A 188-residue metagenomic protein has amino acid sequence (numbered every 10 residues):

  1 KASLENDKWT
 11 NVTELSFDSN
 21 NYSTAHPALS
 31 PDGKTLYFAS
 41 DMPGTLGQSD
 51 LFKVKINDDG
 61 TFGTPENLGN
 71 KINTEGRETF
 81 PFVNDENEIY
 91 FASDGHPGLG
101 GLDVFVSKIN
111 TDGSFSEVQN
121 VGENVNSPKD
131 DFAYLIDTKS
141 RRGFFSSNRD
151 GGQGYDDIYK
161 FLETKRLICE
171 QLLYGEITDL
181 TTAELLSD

Functional and structural regions predicted by a protein language model:
K1-E176, L180-L186: Short, conserved micro-motifs composed of acidic
